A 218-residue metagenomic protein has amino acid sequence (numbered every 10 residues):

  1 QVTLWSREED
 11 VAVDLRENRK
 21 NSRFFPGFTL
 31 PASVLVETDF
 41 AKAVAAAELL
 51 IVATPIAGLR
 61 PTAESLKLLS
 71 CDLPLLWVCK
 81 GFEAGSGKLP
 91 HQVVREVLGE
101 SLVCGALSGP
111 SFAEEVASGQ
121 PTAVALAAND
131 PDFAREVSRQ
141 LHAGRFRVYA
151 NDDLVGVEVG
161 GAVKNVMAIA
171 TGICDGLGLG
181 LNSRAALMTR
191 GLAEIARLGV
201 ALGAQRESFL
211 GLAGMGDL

Functional and structural regions predicted by a protein language model:
Q1-F28, L35-T38: NAD(P)+-binding Rossmann beta1-loop-alpha1 motif at the extreme N-terminus of oxidoreductases
R7, K80, N129: Cofactor-binding loop segments of dinucleotide-utilizing enzymes, especially the Rossmann-like FAD- and NAD(P)+-binding
D10-D14, A84-S86, A134: Short, charged/polar "capping" segments at the starts of alpha-helices and the immediately preceding loops
L30, V36-P121, V137: Rossmann-like NAD(P)(H) cofactor-binding subdomain of soluble oxidoreductases
G58, V93, V97-V103, P121-S208: Internal alpha-helical scaffold of NAD(P)-dependent oxidoreductase catalytic cores
F112-A113, D175, L218: Glycine-rich phosphate/pyrophosphate-binding beta-alpha loops
G211: Immediate flanking context of iron-sulfur cluster ligation sites
G214-M215: Histidine/acidic-rich helix-loop-helix segments that form or flank divalent-metal centers in metalloenzyme catalytic
